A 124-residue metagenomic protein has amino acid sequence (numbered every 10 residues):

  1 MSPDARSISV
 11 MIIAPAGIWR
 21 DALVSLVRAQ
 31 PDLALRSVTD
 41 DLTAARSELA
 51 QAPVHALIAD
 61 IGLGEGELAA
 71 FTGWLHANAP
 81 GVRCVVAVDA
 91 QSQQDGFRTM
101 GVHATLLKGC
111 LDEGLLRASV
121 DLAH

Functional and structural regions predicted by a protein language model:
M1-P15, W19, G114-H124: Non-catalytic signal-transmission and effector/linker regions of two-component phosphorelay proteins
S7-V27, L57, A87: Conserved acidic segment of CheY-like receiver
D32-D41: Short hydrophobic/Thr-rich beta-strand motif most characteristic of the beta2 strand and flanking loop of CheY-like
D40-A56: Acidic, metal-coordinating helix/loop segments flanking the phosphotransfer/catalytic sites of two-component signaling
A45, A56-L75, A90-Q91: Conserved phosphotransfer microenvironments
E48, W74, A118-S119: CheY-like receiver
A50-A52, L75-G81, M100: Conserved phosphotransfer cores of two-component systems
A87-Q91, T99-D121: Output/docking surface of receiver
